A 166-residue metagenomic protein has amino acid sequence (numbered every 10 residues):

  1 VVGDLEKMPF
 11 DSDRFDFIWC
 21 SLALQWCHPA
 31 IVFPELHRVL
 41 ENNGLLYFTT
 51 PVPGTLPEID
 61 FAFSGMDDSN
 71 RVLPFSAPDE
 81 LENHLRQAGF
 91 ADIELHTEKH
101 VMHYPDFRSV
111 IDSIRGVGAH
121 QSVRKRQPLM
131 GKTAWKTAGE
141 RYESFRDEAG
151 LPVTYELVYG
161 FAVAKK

Functional and structural regions predicted by a protein language model:
V2: Conserved residues in the N-terminal Rossmann fold of short-chain dehydrogenase/reductase
E6-I18: A short acidic, Gly/Pro-enriched loop at the edge of an enzyme's catalytic core that lines a small-molecule cofactor
D16-A30, T50: A short SAM/SAH-binding and catalytic strip from SAM-dependent methyltransferases
W19, G65-M66, I111-I114: Short, hinge-like loop/turn segments at secondary-structure boundaries
A30-L45: A short glycine-rich, Lys/Arg-flanked "PGG" loop and its adjoining helix->strand segment in the class I
E41, L45-D106, V117-P128: Conserved catalytic/acceptor-binding region of the Class I
A91-K166: Conserved Class I S-adenosyl-L-methionine
